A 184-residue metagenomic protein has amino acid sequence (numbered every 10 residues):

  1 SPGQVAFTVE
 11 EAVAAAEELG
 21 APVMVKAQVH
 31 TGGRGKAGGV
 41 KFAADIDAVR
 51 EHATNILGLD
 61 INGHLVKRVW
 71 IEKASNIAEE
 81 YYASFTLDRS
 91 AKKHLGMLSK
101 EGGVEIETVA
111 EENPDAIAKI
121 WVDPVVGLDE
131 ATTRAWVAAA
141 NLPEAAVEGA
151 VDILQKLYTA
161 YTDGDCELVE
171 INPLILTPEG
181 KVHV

Functional and structural regions predicted by a protein language model:
S1-A21, A27: A conserved helix-loop-beta module that forms one wall/lid of the active-site cleft in ATP-utilizing catalytic domains
S1-G3, V25-H52, Y82, I106 (+2 more regions): Glycine-rich phosphate-binding loop of ATP-grasp-fold ATP-dependent ligases
A6, K41-D45, T86, M97-S99 (+1 more regions): Short beta-strand-to-turn element immediately C-terminal to the catalytic PLP-Schiff-base lysine in fold type I
E10-E17, D47-T54, D152-Q155, T159: Solvent-exposed alpha-helical segments within well-ordered globular domains of core cellular machineries
L19-R34, G63-A78, A83, Y158-Y161 (+1 more regions): ATP-grasp fold ATP-binding core
I46-N62, W136: Catalytic core of tubulin tyrosine ligase-like
G63-W121: Hydrophobic alpha-helical hairpins/lids featuring a short glycine-rich hinge
W121-H183: Glycine-rich, mobile lid/loop segments that gate access to catalytic sites or pores
